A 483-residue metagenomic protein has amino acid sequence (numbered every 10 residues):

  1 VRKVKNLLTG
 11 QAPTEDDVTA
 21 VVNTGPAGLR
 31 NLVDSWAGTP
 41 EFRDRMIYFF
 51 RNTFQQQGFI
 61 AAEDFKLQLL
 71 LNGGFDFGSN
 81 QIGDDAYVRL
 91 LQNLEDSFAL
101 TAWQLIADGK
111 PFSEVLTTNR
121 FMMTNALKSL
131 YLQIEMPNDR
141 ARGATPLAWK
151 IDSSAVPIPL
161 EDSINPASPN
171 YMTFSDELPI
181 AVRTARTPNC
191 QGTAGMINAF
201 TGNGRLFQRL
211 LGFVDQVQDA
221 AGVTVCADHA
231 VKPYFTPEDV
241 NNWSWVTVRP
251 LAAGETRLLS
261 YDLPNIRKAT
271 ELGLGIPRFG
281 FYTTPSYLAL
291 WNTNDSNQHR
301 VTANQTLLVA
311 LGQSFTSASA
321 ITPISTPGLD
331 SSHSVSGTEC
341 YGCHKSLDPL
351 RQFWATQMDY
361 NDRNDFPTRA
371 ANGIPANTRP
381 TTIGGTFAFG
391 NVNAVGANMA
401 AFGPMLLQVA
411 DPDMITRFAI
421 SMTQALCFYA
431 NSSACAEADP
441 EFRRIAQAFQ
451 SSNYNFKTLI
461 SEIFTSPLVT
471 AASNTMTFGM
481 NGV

Functional and structural regions predicted by a protein language model:
R2-V483: Active-site substrate-binding loop specific to GH73 endo-beta-N-acetylglucosaminidase modules in bacterial autolysins
